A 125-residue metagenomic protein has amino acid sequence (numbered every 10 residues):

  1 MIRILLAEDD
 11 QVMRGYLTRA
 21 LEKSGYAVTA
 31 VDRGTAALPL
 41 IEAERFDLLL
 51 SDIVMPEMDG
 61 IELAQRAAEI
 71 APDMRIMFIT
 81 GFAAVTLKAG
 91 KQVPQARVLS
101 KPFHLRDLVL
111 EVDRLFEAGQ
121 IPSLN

Functional and structural regions predicted by a protein language model:
E8: Conserved acidic carboxylate
G15-K23: Charged docking surfaces used in two-component/phosphorelay signaling
G25-D32, L40: Short hydrophobic/Thr-rich beta-strand motif most characteristic of the beta2 strand and flanking loop of CheY-like
D32-A36, D59-L63: Acidic catalytic/metal-coordinating carboxylates
D52: Active-site residues of response regulator receiver
M55: Receiver (REC) domain active-site loop signature in two-component systems and cognate sites in sensor histidine kinases
F103-R114, Q120, L124: C-terminal output helix
